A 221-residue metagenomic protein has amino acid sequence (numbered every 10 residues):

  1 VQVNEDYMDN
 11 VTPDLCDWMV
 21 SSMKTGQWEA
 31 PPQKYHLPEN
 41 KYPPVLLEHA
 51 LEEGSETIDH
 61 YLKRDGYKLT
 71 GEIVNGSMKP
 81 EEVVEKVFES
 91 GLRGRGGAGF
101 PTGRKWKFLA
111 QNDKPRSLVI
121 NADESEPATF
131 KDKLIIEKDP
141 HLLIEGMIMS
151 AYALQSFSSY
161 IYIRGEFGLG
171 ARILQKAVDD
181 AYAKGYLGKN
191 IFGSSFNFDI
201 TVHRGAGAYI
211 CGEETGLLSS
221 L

Functional and structural regions predicted by a protein language model:
Q2-L221: Feature of Fe-S/electron-transfer and energy-metabolism proteins that preferentially highlights extended coupling
